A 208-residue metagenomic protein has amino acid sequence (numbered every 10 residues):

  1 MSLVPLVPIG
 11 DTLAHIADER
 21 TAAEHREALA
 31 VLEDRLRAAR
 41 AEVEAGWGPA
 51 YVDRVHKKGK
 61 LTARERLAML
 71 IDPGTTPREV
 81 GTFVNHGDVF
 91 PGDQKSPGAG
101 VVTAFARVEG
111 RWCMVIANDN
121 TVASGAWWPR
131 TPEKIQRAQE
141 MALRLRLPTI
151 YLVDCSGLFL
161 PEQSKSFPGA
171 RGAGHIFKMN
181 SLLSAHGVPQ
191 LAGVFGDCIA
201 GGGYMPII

Functional and structural regions predicted by a protein language model:
M1-A192, G196-D197, G201-G202, I208: Terminal-region recognition feature
